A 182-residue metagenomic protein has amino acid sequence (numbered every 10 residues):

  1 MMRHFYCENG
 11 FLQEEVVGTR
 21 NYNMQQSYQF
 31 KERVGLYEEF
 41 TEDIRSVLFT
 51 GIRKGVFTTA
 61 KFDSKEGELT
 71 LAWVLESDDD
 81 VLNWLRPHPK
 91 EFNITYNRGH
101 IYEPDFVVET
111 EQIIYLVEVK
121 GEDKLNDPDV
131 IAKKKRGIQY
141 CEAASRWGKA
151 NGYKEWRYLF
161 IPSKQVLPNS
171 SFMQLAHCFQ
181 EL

Functional and structural regions predicted by a protein language model:
M1-L182: Electrostatic, structured charged patches in enzyme active sites and in nucleic-acid/phosphate-binding
